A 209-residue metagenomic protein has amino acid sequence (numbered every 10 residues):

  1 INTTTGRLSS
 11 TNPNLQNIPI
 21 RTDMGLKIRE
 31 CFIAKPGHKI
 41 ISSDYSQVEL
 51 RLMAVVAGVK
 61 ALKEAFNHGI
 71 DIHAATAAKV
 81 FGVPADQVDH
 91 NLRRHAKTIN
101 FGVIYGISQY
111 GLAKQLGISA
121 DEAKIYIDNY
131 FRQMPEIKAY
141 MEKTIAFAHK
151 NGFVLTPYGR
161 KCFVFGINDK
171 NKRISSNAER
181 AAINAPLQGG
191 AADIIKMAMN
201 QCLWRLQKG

Functional and structural regions predicted by a protein language model:
I1-G209: Conserved catalytic core of nucleotide polymerization and phosphodiester-bond processing enzymes
